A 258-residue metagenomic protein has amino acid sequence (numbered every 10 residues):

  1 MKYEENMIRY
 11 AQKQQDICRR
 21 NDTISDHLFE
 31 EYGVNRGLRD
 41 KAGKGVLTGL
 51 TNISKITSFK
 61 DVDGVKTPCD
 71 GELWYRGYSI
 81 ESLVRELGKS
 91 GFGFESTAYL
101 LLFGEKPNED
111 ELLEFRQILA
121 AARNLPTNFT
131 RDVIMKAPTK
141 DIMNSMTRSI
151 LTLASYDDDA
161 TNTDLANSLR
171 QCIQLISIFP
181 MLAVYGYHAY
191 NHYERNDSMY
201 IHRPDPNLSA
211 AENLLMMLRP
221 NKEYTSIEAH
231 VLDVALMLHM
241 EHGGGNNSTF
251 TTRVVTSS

Functional and structural regions predicted by a protein language model:
M1-S258: Hydrophobic alpha-helical bundle cores within soluble ligand-binding/oligomerization subdomains
